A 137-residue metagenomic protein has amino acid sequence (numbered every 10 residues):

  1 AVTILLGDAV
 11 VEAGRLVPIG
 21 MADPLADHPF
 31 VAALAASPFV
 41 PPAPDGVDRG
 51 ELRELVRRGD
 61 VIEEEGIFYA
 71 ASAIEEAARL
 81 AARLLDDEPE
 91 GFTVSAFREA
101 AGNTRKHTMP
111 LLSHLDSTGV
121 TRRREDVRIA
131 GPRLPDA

Functional and structural regions predicted by a protein language model:
A1-A137: C-terminal non-catalytic scaffold/interaction domains in large multidomain proteins
